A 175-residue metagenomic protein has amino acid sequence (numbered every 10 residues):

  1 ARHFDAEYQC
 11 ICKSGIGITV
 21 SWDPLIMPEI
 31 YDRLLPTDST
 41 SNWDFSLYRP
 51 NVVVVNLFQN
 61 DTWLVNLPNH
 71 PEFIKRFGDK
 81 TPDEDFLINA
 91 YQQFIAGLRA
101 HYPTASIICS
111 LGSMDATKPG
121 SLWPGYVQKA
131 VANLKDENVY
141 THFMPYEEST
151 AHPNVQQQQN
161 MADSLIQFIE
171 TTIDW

Functional and structural regions predicted by a protein language model:
A1-K80, D85, S106, D115-S121 (+4 more regions): Conserved SGNH/GDSL esterase-like catalytic core that processes O-acyl groups on lipids and polysaccharides
R2-A6, F94-S106, N133-E137: A structural motif corresponding to the C-terminal end of an alpha-helix and its immediate exit/capping segment
T40-Y48, A96-Y102, T172-W175: Surface-exposed acidic, glycine-flexible loop patches that form ligand/cofactor-binding and adhesion interfaces
N56, S110, M144: A cross-family glycoside hydrolase active-site/sugar-binding cleft signature
L87, Y91, Q158: Aromatic/hydrophobic pocket-lining residues that form the small-molecule binding cavity in soluble enzyme cores
Y91-A96, V127-Q128: Generic structural signal for well-ordered alpha-helices, preferentially at hydrophobic/aromatic core positions
H142-E148: Short glycine-rich catalytic loops that host catalytic nucleophiles or stabilize transition states across multiple
T150-W175: Histidine-centered active-site loop/cap adjacent to the catalytic His in serine esterases/O-acetyl transfer systems
